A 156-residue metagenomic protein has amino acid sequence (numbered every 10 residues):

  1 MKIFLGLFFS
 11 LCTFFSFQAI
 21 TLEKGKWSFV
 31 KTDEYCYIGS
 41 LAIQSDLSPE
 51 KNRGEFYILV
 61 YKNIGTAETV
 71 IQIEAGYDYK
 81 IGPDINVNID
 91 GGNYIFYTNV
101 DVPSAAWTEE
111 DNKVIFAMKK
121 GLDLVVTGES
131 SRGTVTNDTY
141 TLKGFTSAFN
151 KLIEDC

Functional and structural regions predicted by a protein language model:
I3-F15: Sec-dependent N-terminal signal peptides
Q18-C156: A generic "folded-domain core" signal
